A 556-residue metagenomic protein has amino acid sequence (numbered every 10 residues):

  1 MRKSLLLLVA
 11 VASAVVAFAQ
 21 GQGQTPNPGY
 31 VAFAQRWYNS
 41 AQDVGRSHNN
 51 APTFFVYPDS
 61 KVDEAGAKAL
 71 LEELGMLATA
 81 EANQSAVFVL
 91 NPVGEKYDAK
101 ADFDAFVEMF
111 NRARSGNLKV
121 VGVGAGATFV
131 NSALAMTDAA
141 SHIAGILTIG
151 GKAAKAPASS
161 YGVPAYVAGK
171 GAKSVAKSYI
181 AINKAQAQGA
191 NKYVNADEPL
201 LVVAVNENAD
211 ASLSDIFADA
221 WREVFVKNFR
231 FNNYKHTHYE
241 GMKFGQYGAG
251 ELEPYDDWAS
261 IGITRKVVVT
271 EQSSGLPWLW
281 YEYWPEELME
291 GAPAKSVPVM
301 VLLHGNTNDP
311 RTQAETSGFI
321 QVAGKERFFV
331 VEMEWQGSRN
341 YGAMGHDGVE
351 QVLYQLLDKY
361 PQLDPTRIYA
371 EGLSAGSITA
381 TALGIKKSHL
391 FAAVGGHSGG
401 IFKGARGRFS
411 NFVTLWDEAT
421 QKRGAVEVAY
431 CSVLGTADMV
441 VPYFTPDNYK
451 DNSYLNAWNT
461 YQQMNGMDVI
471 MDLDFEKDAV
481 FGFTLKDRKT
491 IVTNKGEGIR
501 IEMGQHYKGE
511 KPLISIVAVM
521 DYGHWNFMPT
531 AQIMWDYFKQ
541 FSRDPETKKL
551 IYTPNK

Functional and structural regions predicted by a protein language model:
S4-S13: Sec-dependent N-terminal signal peptides
A19-F54, A69, A82-A86, L90-G94 (+10 more regions): A domain-start/cap signature at the N-terminus of enzymes
S47-Y97, L288-A343, K403-G404, V440-P442 (+1 more regions): Short substrate-entry loop that stabilizes the transition state in hydrolases
A101-L118, V349-T366: Conserved acidic catalytic loop of the alpha/beta-hydrolase fold
A140-A153, H389-A405, V428-A429: A conserved short beta-strand
Y166-G169, C431-L434: Short beta-strand/loop motif that positions the catalytic acidic residue of the alpha/beta-hydrolase fold
K170-K173, N206-A209, N306, W335 (+3 more regions): Acidic beta-to-alpha connecting loop that harbors the catalytic carboxylate
A172-V175, M439-N456, N526-P529: Conserved alpha/beta-hydrolase "acid-adjacent" motif
